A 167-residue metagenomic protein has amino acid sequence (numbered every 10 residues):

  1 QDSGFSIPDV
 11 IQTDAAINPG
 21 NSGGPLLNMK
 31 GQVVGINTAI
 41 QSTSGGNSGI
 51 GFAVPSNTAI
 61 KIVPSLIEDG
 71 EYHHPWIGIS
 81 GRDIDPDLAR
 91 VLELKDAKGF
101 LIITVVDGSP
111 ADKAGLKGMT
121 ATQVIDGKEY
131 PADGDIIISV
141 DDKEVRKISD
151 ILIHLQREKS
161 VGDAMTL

Functional and structural regions predicted by a protein language model:
Q1-G23, M29-H74: Active-site loop architecture of trypsin-fold serine endopeptidases
A15, N28-M29, V33, T58-L167: C-terminal recognition in membrane/secretory proteostasis and scaffolding
